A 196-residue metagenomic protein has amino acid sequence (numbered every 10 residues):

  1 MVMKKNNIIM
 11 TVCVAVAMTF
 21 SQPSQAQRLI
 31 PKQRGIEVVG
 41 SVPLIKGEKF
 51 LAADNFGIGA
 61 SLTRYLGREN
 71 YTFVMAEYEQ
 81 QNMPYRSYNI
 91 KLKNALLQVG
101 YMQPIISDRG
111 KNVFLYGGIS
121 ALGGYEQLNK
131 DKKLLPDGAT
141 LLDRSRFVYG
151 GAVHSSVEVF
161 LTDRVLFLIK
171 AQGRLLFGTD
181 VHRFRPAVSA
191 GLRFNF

Functional and structural regions predicted by a protein language model:
M1-Q33: Cleavable N-terminal export/targeting peptides
Q25-M75, R193-N195: Short glycine/proline- and aromatic-enriched beta-strand/turn motifs that initiate or cap beta-hairpins
G35, Q98, F184-F196: Outer-membrane beta-barrel "beta-signal"
S41-L44, N82-P84, P136-L141, Q172-L175: Extracytoplasmic loops and strand-loop junctions of Gram-negative outer membrane beta-barrel proteins
K49-D54, S87-N94, T140-F147, D180-R185: Replace "Gram-negative outer membrane beta-barrel proteins" with "bacterial and organellar outer membrane beta-barrel
I58-A60, L97-Y101, V153-S155, V159 (+1 more regions): Membrane-embedded beta-strands of outer-membrane beta-barrel proteins, especially the hydrophobic/small aromatic
S61-L135, V165, F194: Gram-negative (and chloroplast) outer-membrane scaffold detector with strong preference for beta-barrel transmembrane
V153-A171: Surface-exposed extracellular loop regions of Gram-negative outer-membrane beta-barrel proteins
